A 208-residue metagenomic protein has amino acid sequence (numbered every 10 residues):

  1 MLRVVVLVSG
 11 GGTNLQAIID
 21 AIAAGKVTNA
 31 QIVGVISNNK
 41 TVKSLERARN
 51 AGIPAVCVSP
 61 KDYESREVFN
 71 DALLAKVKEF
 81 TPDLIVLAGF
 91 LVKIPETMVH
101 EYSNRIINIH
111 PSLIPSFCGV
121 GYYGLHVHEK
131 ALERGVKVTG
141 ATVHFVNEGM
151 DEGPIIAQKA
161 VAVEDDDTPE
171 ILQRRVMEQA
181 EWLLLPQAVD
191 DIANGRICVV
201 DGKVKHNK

Functional and structural regions predicted by a protein language model:
M1-K43: N-terminal Rossmann-like dinucleotide-binding module
V33, D83, N104: Conserved acidic residues
T41-E46, P95: Short, glycine/polar-rich helix-capping loops at beta-to-alpha or helix-loop-helix junctions that flank or form
A51-G52, Y102: Short, structured coil segments at secondary-structure junctions
V56-K61, F117: Short beta->alpha connector loops at strand-helix junctions that form conserved, small/polar/Pro-enriched
E64-K78, P82: Glycine/small-residue-rich loop that forms an oxyanion/phosphate-binding "nest" at active or ligand-binding sites
A88-G202: Donor/substrate-binding cores of folate-linked one-carbon enzymes
